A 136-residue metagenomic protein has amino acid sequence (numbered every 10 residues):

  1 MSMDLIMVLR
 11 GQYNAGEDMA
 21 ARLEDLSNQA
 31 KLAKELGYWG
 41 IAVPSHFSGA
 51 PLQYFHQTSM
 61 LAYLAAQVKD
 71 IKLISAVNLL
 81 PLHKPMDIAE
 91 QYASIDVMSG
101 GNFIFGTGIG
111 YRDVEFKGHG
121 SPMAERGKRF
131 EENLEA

Functional and structural regions predicted by a protein language model:
M1-Q67, I71-K72: N-terminal beta1-alpha1-beta2 module of alpha/beta enzyme domains
S2-A21, L82-A136: Flexible, glycine-rich active-site loops centered on histidine and acidic residues that chelate a metal or position
P44, A76, G106-G108: Structural motif
S48-G49, L79-L80, Y111: Positions that flank functional sites
L52-H56, L80, D87: Generic, well-ordered alpha-helical segments
Q53, V77, R126: Glycine- and other small-residue-rich loops at beta-strand/loop junctions that grip anionic moieties
K72-L73, F103: Secondary-structure boundary/capping signal
S75-H83: Active-site nucleophile and cofactor-binding loops and adjacent substrate-binding regions of central metabolic enzymes
